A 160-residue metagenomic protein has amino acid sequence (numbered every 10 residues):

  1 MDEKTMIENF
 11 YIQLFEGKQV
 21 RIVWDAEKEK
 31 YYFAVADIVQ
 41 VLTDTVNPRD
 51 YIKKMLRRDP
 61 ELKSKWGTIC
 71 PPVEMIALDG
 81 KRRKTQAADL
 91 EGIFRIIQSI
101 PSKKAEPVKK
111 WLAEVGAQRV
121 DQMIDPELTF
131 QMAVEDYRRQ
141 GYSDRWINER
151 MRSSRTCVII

Functional and structural regions predicted by a protein language model:
M1-I160: An anion-engaging/catalytic patch
